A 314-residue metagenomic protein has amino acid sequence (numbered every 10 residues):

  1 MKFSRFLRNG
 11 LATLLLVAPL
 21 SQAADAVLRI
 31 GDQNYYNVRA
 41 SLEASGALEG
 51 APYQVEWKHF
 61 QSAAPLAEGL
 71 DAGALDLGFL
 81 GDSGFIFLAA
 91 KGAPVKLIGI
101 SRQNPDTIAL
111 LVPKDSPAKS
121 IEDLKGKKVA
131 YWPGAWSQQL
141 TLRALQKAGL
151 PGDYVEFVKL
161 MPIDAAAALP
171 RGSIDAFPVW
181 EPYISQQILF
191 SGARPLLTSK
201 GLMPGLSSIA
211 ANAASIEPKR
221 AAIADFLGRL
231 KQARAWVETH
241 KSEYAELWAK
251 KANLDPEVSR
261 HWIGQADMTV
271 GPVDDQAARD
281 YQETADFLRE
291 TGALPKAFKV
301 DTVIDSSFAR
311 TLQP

Functional and structural regions predicted by a protein language model:
M1-L11: Bacterial N-terminal signal peptides that target proteins for export
A18-S21: N-terminal signal peptide c-region/cleavage motif recognized by signal peptidases
A24-P151, E156-K159, D175-V179, R194-L196 (+1 more regions): Short, glycine-/small- and polar/acidic-enriched structural segments that line small-molecule recognition paths
S45, A67, D71, D82-F85 (+13 more regions): Extracytoplasmic/secreted envelope proteins and their assembly/folding machinery, especially bacterial periplasmic
F60-A64, F79, Y131, A135-W136 (+5 more regions): Soluble non-cytosolic domains of exported or imported proteins
S83, Y154-V158, I163-K250: Pocket-lining segment of extracytoplasmic ligand-binding domains
P218-L294: Secondary-structure end/capping motifs
R289-P314: Conserved C-terminal helix/tail region of periplasmic/extracytoplasmic solute-binding proteins
